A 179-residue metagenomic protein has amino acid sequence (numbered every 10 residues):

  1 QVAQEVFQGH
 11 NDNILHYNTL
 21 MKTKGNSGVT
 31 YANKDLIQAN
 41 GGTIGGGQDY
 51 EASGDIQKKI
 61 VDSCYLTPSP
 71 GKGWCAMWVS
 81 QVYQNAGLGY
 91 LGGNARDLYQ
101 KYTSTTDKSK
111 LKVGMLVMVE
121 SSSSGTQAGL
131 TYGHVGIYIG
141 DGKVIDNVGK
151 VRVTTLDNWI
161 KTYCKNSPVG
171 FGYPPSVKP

Functional and structural regions predicted by a protein language model:
V2-G47: Hydrophobic packing segments in regular secondary structure
N11, N18-M21, G25, C64-P68 (+5 more regions): Sec/Tat-exported extracytoplasmic proteins
D12, G28-Y31, I44-G45, A95-R96 (+3 more regions): Polar low-complexity intrinsically disordered regions enriched in Ser/Thr and small residues
D12, M21-K22, L36, S104 (+3 more regions): Short linear sequence elements within intrinsically disordered, low-complexity coil regions
G28-Y90, Q100, K112, Q127-H134: N-terminal capping segments
G42-T43, G54, S104-V117, K165-P168: Short, structured secondary-structure boundary patches
T43-G54, I60-V61, Y65-S69, L130-G133 (+1 more regions): Aromatic- and glycine-rich peptidoglycan recognition patches
G89-D157: ...with weaker cross-activation on analogous glycine-rich loops/strands in unrelated enzymes
